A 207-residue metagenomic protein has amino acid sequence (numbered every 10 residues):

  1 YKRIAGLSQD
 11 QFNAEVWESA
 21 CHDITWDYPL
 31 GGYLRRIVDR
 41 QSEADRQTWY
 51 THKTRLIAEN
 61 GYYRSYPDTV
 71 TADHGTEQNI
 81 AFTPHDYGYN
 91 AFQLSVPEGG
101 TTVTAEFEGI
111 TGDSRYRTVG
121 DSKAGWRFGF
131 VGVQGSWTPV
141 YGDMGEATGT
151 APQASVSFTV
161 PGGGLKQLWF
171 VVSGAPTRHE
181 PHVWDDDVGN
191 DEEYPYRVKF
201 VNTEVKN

Functional and structural regions predicted by a protein language model:
Y1: Juxtacatalytic substrate-recognition/specificity segment
I4-N207: Beta/coil-rich, acidic/histidine-enriched accessory regions frequently appended to metallopeptidases
